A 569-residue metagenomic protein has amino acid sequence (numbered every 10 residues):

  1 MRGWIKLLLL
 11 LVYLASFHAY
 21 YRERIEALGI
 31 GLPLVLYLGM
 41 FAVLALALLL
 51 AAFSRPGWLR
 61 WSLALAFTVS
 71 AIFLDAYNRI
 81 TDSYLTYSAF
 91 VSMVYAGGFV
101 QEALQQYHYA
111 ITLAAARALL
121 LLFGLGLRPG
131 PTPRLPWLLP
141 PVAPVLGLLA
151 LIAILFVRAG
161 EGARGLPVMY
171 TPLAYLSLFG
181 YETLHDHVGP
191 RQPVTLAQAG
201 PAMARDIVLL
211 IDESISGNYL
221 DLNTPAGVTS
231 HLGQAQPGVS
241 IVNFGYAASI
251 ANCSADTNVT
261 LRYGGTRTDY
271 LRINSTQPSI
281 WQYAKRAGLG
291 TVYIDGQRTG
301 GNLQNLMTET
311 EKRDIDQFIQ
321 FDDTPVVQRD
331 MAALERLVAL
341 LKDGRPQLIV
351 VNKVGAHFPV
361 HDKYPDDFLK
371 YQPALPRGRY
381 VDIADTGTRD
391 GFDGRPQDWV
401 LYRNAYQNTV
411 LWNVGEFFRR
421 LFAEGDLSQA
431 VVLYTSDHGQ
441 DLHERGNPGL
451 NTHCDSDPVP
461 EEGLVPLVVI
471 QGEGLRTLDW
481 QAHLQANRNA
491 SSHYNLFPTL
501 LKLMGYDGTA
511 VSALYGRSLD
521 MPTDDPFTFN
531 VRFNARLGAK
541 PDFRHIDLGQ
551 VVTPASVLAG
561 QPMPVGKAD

Functional and structural regions predicted by a protein language model:
M1-V168: Transmembrane and membrane-interface helices of multi-pass, inner-membrane envelope-modifying transferases
R2-L11, I25-L38, A51-R60, T68 (+10 more regions): Membrane-interface soluble catalytic domains
L148, L155-G387, L464, H493-Y506 (+2 more regions): Active-site-proximal alpha/beta segments of enzymes that process anionic O-linked groups
P193-T195, P376-V432: A long, amphipathic alpha-helix that forms part of the scaffold/cap immediately adjacent to metal-dependent active
V208-L209, T409-T452, L500-M504: Metal-dependent active-site segment of extracytoplasmic phospho-/sulfohydrolases and closely related
N223-G227, S428-A430, T435-L475: Histidine-centered active-site microenvironments of extracellular/periplasmic hydrolases and transferases
G264-T266, L401-Y402, T477-L484: Flexible glycine/proline-enriched surface loops and loop-helix/loop-strand junctions
T268-L271, D323-T324, Y402-Q407, S456-V459: A short acidic, glycine-rich active-site loop that binds or catalyzes chemistry on phosphate/adenosine moieties
